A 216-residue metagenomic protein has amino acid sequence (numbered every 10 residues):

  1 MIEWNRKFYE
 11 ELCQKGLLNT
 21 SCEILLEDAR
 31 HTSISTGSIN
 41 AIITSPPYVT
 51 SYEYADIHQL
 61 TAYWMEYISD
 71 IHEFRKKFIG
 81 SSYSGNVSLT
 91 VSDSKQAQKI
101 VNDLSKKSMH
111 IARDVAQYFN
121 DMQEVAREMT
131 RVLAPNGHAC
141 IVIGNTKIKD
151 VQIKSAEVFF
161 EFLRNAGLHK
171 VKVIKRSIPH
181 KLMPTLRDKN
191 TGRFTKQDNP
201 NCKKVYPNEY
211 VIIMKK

Functional and structural regions predicted by a protein language model:
M1-T44, V49-D56: SAM-dependent nucleic-acid methyltransferase catalytic core
Y48-E128: SAM-dependent methyltransferase catalytic-core segment centered on the flexible catalytic loop and adjoining short
I111-N120, V142-I143, K147-E157: Acceptor-substrate binding/catalytic loop of class I
V125-P135, A166: Conserved helix-to-beta-strand junction in the class I
A134, N190-K216: Core SAM-dependent methyltransferase catalytic element
A156, T185-N190: Short low-complexity, flexible loop/linker segments enriched in glycine and/or proline with clustered acidic
L168-P179: Conserved S-adenosyl-L-methionine
